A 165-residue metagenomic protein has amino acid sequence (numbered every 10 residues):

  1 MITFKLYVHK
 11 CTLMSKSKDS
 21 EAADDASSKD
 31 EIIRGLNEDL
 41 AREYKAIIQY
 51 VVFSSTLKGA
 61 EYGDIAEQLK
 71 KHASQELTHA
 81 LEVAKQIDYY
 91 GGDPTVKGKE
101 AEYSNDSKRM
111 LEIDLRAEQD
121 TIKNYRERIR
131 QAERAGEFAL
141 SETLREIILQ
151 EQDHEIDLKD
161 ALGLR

Functional and structural regions predicted by a protein language model:
I2-R165: Iron-associated oxidoreductase/ferritin-like identity signal
